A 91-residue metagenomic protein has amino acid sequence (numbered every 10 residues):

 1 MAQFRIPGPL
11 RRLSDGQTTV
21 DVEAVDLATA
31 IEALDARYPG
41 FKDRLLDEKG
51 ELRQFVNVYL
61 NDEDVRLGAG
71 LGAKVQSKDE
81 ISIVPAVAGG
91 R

Functional and structural regions predicted by a protein language model:
M1-R91: Ubiquitin-like/PB1-type beta-grasp interaction modules and other compact soluble beta-rich domains
